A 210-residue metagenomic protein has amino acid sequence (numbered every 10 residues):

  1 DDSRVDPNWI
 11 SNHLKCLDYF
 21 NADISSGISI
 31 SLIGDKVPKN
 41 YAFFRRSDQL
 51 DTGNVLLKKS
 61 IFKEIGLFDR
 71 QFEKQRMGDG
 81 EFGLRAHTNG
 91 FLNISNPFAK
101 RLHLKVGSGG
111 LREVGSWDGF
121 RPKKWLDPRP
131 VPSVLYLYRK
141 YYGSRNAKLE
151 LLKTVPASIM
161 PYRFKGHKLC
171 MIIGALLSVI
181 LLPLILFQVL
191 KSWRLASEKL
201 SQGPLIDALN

Functional and structural regions predicted by a protein language model:
D1-S3, R70, G78: Short acidic donor-binding/metal-coordinating loop in glycosyltransferase active sites
S3-V5, E81, L102: A short, conserved beta-strand element in the Rossmann-like catalytic core that flanks the donor/metal-binding loop
S3-Y41: Conserved donor NDP-sugar-binding/catalytic core segment of glycosyltransferases
N40-S60, Q75, D118-K124: A recurrent flexible, glycine/aromatic-enriched loop bordering the glycosyltransferase active site that acts as
K74-F82: Acidic donor-binding loop at a coil-to-helix junction in glycosyltransferase catalytic cores that engages
N93-G107: Catalytic beta-strand/loop signature of glycosyltransferases that borders the donor
K105, L111-L149, S192-I206: Catalytic core of nucleotide-sugar-dependent glycosyltransferases
K140-N210: Non-catalytic, C-terminal membrane-associated alpha-helical segments of glycosyltransferases
